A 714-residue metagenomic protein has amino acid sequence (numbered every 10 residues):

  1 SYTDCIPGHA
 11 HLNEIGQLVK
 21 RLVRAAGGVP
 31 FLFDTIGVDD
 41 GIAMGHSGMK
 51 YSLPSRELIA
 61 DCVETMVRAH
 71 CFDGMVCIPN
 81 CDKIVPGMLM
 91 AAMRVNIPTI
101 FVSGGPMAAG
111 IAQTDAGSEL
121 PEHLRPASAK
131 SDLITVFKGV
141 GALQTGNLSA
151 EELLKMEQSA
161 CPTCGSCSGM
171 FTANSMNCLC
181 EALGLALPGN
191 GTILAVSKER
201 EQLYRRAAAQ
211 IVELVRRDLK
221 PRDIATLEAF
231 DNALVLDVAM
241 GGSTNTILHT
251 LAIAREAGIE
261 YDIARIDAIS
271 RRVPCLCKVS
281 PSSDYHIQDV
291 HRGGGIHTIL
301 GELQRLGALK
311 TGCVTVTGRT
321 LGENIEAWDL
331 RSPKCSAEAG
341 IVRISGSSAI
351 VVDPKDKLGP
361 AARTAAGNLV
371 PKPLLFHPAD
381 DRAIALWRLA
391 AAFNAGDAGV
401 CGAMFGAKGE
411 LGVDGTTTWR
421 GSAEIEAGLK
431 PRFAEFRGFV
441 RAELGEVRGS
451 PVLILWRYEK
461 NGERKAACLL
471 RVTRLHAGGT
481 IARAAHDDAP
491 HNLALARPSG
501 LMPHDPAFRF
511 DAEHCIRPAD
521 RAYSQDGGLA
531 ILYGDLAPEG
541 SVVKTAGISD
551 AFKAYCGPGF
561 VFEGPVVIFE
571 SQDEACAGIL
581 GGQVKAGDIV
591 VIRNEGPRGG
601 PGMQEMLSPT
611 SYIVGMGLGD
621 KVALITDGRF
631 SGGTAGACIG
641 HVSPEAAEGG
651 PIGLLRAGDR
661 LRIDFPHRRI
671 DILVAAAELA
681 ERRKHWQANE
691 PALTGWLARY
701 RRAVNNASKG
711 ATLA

Functional and structural regions predicted by a protein language model:
S1-D4, I15-G28, L32-D34, G41 (+8 more regions): Catalytic or ion-coupling anion/metal-binding cores of large enzyme and transporter domains
G8-H11, L18-R21, G74-P79: Internal mixed beta-strand/loop scaffold within catalytic domains of large alpha/beta enzymes
L58-H70: Short, well-structured alpha-helical segments in soluble
R68-M88, T99-S103: A short, small-residue-rich loop immediately preceding and capping a beta-strand
D380-G396: Short, aromatic-enriched amphipathic alpha-helices that serve as compact interaction elements
V400, M404-E443: A solvent-exposed, acidic/Ser-Thr-rich amphipathic alpha-helical stretch
E426-G478: Low-complexity, glycine/alanine/valine/leucine- and proline-rich hydrophobic stretches
